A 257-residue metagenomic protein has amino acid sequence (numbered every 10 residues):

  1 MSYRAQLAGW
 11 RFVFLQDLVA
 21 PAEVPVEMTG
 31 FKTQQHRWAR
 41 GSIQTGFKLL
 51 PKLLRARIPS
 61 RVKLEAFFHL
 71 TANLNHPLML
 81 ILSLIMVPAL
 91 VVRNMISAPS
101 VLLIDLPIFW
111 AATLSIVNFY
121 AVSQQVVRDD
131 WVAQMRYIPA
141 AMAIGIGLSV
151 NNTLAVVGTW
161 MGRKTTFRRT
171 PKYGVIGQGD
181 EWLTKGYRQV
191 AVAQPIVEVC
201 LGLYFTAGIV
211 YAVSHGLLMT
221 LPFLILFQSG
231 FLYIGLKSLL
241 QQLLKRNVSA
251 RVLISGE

Functional and structural regions predicted by a protein language model:
M1-A72, T113-G177: Catalytic donor/gating beta->alpha subdomain of glycosyltransferases that bind UDP-sugars
R55-L78, G174-A207: Loop-to-transmembrane boundary segments
A72-T166, A193-E257: Membrane-embedded multi-pass helical conduit in multi-pass membrane proteins, especially envelope-biosynthetic
